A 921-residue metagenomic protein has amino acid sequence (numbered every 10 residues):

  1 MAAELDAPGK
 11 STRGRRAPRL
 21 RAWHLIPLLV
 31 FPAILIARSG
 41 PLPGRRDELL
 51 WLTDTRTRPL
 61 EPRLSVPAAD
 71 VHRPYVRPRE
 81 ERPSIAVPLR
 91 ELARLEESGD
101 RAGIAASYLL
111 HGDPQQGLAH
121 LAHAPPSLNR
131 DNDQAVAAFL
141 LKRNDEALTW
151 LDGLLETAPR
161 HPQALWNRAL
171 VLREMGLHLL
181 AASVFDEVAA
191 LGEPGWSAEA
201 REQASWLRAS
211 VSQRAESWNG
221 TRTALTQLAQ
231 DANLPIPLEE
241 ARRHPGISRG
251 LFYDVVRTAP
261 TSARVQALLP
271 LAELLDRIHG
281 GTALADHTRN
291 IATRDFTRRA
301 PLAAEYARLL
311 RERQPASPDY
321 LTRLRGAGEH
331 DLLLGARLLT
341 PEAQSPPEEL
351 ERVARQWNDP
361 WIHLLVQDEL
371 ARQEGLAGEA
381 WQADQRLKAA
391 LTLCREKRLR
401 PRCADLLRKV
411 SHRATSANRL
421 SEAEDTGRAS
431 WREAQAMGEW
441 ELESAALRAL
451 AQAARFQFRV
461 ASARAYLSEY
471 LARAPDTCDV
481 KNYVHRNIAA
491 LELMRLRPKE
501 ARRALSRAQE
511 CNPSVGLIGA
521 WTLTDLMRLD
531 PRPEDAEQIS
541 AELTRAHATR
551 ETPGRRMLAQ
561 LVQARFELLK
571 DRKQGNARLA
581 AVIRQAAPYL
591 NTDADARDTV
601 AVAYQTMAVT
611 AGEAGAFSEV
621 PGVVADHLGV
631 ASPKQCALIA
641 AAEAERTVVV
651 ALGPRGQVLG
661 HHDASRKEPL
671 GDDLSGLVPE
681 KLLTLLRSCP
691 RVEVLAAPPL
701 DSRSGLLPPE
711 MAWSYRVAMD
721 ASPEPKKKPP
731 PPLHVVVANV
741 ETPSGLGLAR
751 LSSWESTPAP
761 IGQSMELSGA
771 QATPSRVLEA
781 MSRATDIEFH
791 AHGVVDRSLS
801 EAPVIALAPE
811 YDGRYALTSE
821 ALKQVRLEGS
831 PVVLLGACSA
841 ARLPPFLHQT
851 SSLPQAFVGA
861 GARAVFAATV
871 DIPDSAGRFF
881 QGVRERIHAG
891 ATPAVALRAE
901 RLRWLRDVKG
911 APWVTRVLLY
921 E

Functional and structural regions predicted by a protein language model:
L25-D113, P270: Juxtamembrane extracytoplasmic segments of single-/few-pass membrane proteins
G99, N129, Q163, E199 (+9 more regions): Residue register of alpha-helical TPR repeats
G103, D133, N167, R201-Q203 (+4 more regions): Canonical tetratricopeptide repeat
A106, V136, L170, W206 (+8 more regions): Residue-level recognition of tetratricopeptide repeat
L110, L140-L141, E174-M175, W206-S210 (+11 more regions): Register position in tetratricopeptide repeats
G117, A147, A181, A383 (+6 more regions): Single-residue signature of alpha-solenoid repeat helices
A204-T223, T258-A263, G281, A292-A307 (+8 more regions): Alpha-helical linker/edge segments of TPR/alpha-solenoid repeat scaffolds and analogous pre-/post-domain helices
K634-S665, L677-E921: Catalytic cores of enzymes
